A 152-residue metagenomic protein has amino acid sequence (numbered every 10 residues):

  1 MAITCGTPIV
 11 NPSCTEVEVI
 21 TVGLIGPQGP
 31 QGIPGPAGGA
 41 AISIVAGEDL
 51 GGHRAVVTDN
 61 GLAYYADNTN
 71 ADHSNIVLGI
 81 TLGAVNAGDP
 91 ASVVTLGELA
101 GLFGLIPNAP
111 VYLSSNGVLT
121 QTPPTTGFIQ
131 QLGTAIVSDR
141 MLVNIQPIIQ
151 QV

Functional and structural regions predicted by a protein language model:
M1-G23: Periodically patterned hydrophobic/aromatic "hotspot" residues that form packing/interaction faces in regular
G6-I9, G32, V111: Alpha-helical context
I20-G38: Collagen/collagen-like triple-helix recognition
A37-V152: Glycine-anchored, exposed beta-strand/edge motif detector
